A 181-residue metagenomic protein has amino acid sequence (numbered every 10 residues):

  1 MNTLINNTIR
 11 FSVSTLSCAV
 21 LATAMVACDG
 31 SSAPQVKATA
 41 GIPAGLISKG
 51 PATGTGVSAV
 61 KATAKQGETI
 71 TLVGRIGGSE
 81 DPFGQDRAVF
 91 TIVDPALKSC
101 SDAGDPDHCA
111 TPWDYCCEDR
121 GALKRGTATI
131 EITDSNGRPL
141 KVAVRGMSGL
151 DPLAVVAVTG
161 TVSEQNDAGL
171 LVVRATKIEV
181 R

Functional and structural regions predicted by a protein language model:
N2-S17: Bacterial N-terminal signal peptides that target proteins for export
T23-A27: C-terminal motif of bacterial Sec signal peptides marking the signal peptidase cleavage site
C28-R181: OB-fold and OB-like single-stranded nucleic-acid-recognition modules and their adjacent interaction interfaces
